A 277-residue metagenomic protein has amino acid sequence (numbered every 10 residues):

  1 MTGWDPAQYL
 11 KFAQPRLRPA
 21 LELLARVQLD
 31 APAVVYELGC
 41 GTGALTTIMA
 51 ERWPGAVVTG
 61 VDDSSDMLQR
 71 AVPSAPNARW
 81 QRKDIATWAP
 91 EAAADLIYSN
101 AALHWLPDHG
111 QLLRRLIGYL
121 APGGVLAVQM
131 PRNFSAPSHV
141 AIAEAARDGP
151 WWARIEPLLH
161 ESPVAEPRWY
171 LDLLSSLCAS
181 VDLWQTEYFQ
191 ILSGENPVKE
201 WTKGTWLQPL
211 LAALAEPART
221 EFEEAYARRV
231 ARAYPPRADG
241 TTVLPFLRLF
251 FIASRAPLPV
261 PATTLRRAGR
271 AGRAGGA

Functional and structural regions predicted by a protein language model:
T2-Q14: Class I SAM-dependent methyltransferase Rossmann-like catalytic core, especially the SAM/SAH-binding loop
Q14-A33, I48: Conserved alpha-helix/loop element of class I SAM-dependent methyltransferases that forms part of the SAM/SAH-binding
V34-W88: Class I SAM-dependent methyltransferase SAM/SAH-binding core
T42-A44, P163-P261, L265-R270: Conserved Class I S-adenosyl-L-methionine
Y98: A conserved beta-strand element that flanks and buttresses the S-adenosyl-L-methionine
A101-A102: Short catalytic micro-motifs in class I SAM-dependent methyltransferases
L106-P107, L120-P122: Helix-to-beta-strand junctions that scaffold the AdoMet/dcAdoMet cofactor pocket in Class I SAM-dependent enzymes
G110, I117, V125-S193: Conserved catalytic/acceptor-binding region of the Class I
